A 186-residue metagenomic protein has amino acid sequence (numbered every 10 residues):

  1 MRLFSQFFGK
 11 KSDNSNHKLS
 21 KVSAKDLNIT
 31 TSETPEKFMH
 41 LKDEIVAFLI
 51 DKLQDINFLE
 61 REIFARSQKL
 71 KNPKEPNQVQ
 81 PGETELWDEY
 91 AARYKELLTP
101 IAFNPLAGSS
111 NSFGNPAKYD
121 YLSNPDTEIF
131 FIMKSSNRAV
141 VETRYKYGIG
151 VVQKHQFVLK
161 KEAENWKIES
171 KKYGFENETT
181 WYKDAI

Functional and structural regions predicted by a protein language model:
M1-K11: Short acidic, low-complexity intrinsically disordered linear motifs used for protein-protein interactions
R2, H40-E44, E176-D184: Secondary-structure junction/capping motif
S5-Q6, K21, D51: Generic detector of low-complexity/intrinsically disordered segments and short hydrophobic N-terminal stretches
K10-L27: N-terminal intrinsically disordered, low-complexity tails
A24-S110: Core segments of small alpha/beta cavity-forming domains
E83-I149: Surface-exposed, charged secondary-structure patches
I132-Q156, E162, S170-I186: Low-complexity, intrinsically disordered terminal/linker segments enriched in charged and Gly/Pro repeats
